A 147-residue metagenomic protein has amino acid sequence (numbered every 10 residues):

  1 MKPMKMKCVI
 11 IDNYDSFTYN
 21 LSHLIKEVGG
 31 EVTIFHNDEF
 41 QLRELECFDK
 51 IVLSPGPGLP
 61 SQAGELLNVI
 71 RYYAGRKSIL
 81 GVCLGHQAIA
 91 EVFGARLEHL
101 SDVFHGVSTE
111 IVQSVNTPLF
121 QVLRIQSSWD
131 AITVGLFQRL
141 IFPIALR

Functional and structural regions predicted by a protein language model:
M1-K77, L84: N-terminal beta1-alpha1 cap of cysteine-dependent amidohydrolase-like domains
M4, G30, V107, I125 (+1 more regions): Residue-level signal for beta-strand positions within conserved beta-sheet cores that form or flank
S22, V92-F93, S101, L123-R124 (+1 more regions): Short, flexible helix/strand-to-coil boundary loops that buttress conserved ligand/catalytic motifs in alpha/beta
H23, A88, G135, R139: Surface-exposed charge patches
H36, H99, A131: Short loop/edge segments at beta-strand edges and connector loops that shape dinucleotide/nucleotide cofactor-binding
E39-R43, H105-G106, L136-F137: A short acidic, often aromatic-flanked loop/helix-cap motif at beta-alpha or helix-coil junctions that lines enzyme
F48-T117, S128: Cysteine-nucleophile active-site neighborhood
T117-R147: Catalytic beta-strand/loop cores that center a nucleophilic Ser/Cys/Thr and support acyl-enzyme chemistry
